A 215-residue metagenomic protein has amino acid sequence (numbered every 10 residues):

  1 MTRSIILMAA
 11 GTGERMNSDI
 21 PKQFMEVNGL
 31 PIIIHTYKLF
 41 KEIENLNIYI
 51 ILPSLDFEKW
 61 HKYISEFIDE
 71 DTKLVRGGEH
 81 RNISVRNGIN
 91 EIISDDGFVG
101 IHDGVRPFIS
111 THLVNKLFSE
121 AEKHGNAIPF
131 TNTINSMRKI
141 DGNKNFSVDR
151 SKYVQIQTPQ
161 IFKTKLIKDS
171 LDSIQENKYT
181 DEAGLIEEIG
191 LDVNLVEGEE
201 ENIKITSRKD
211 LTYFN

Functional and structural regions predicted by a protein language model:
M1-F57: N-terminal glycine-rich phosphate-binding loop and ensuing alpha1 helix
L7, I33, G88, D103 (+3 more regions): Residue-level signal for inorganic ion chemistry
I34-D96, I174-Q175: Conserved N-terminal catalytic core of the sugar/cofactor nucleotidyltransferase
L46-I48, F98, G125-N126, D192: Residues at the starts of beta-strands that form the adenosine-phosphate
F57, V85, I101, V114 (+4 more regions): A general structural signal for well-ordered alpha-helical segments in protein cores
D71, H80-I140, Q157: Conserved beta-loop-beta/alpha segment of the NTase-like Rossmann-fold superfamily that binds/positions NTPs
F146-I156: A recurrent flexible, glycine/aromatic-enriched loop bordering the glycosyltransferase active site that acts as
V154-N215: Conserved alpha/beta core of the MobA/IspD/sugar-nucleotide pyrophosphorylase nucleotidyltransferase superfamily
